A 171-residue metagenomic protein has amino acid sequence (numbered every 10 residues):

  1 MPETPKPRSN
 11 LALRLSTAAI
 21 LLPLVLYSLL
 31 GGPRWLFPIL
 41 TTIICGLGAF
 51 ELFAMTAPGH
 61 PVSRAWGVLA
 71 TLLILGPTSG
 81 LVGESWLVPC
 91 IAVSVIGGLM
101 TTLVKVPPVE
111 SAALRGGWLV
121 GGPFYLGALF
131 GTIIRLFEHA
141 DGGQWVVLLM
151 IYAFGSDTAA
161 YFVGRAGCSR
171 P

Functional and structural regions predicted by a protein language model:
P2-P171: Membrane-embedded alpha-helical bundles of polytopic integral membrane proteins
